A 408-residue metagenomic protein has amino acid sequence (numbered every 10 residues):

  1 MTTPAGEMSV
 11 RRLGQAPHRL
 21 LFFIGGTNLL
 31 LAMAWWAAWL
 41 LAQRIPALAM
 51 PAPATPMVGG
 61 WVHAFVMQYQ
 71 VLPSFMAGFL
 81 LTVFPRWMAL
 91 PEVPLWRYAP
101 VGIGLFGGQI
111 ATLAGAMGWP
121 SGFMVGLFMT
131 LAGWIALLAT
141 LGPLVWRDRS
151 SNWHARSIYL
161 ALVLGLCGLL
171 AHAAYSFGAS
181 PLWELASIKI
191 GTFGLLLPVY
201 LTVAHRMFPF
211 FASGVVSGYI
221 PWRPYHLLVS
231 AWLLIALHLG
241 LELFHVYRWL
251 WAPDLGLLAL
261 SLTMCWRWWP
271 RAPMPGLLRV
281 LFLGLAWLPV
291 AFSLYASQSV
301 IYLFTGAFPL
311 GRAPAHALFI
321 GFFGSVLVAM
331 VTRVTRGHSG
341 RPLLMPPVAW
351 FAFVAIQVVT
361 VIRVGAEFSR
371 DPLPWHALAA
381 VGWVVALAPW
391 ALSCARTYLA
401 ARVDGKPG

Functional and structural regions predicted by a protein language model:
M1-G408: Hydrophobic alpha-helical transmembrane segments of multi-pass integral membrane proteins
